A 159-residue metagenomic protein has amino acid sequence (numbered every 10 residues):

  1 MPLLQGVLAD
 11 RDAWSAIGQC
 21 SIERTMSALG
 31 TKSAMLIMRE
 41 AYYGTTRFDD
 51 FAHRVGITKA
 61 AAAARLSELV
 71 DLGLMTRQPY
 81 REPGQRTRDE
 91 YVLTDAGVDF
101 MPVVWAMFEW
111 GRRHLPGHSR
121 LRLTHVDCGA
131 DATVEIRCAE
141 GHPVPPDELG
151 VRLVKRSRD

Functional and structural regions predicted by a protein language model:
M1-G6, E109-D159: C-terminal regulatory/oligomerization modules of transcriptional regulators
M1-M26, L72: N-terminal leader segment of winged-helix/HTH proteins
C20-A61: N-terminal helix-turn-helix DNA-binding core of bacterial DNA-binding proteins
G30, E82-V104: Basic, amphipathic "hinge/linker" alpha-helix immediately C-terminal to the N-terminal HTH DNA-binding motif
M35, L72, V103-H114: Alpha-helical linker/hinge and terminal dimerization helices associated with HTH transcriptional regulators
T45, R54, Q78-P83, E90: A short, glycine- and basic residue-enriched loop/turn that sits immediately adjacent to a domain's principal
L66-S67: Short, hydrophobic-biased segments on the C-terminal half of alpha helices that form "recognition helices"
